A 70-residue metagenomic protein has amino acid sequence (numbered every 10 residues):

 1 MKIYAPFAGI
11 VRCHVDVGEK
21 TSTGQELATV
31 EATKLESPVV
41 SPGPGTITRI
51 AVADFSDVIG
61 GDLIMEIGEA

Functional and structural regions predicted by a protein language model:
M1-V11, E26-P44, E69: Short beta-strand-turn/beta-hairpin segments enriched in glycine/proline and small hydrophobics that form edge-strand
A5-P6, V11-G18, R49-A53: Short histidine-centered loop motifs in beta-beta connectors
G18-L27, F55-I64: A structural signal for short beta-strand/turn segments enriched in small hydrophobics and glycine
P44-A51, S56-G60: Short, charge-rich amphipathic interface segments used for partner binding and complex assembly
T48-R49, E66-E69: Short alpha-helical linear motifs
